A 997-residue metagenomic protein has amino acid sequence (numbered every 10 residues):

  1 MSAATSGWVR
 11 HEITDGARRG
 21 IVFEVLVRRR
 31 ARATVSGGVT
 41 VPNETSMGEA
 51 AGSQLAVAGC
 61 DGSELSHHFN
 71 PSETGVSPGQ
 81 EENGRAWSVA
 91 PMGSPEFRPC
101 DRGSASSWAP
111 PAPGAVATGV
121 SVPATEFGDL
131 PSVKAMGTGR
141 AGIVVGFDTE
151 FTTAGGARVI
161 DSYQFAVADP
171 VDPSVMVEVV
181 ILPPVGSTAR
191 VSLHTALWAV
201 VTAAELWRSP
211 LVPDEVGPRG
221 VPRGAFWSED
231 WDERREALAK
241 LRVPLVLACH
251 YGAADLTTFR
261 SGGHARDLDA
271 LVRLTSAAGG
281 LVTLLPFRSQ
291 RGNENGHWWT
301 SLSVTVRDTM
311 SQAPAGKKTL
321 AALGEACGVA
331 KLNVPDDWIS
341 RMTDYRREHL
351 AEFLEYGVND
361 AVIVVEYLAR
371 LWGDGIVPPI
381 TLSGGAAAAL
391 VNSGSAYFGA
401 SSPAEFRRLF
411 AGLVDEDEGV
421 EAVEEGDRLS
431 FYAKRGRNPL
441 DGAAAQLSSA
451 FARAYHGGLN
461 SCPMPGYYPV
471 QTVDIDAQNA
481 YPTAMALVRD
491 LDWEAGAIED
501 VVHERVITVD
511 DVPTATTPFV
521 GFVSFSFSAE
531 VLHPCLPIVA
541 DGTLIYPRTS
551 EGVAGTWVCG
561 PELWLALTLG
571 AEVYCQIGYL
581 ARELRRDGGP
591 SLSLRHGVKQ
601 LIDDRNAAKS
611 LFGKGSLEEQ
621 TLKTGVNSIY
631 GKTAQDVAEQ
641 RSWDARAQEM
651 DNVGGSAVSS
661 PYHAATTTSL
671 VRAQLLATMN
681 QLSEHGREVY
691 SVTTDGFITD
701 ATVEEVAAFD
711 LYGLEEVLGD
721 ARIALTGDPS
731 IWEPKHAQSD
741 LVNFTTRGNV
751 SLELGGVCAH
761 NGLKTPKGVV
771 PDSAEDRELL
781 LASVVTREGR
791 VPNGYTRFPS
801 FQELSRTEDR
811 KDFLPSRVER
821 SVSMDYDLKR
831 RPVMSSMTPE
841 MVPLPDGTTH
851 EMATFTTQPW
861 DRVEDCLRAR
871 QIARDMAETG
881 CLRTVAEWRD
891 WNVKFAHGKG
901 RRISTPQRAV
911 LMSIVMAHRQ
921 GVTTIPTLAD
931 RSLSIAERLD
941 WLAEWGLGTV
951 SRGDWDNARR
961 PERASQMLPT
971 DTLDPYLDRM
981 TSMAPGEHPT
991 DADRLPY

Functional and structural regions predicted by a protein language model:
S2-A33, G37-P42, G48, L55-T149: N-terminal accessory regions of nucleic-acid-interacting proteins
A124-I143, A237-K240, S448-V473, N680-E684: A short acidic-Thr-Gly-centered motif at the start of a beta-strand
T149-A157, A477-T483: Short acidic, Gly/Ser-rich segments with clustered Asp/Glu that frequently serve as metal-coordination loops in enzyme
I160-Q164, S261-A270, L487-I498, V539-G542 (+3 more regions): Short secondary-structure boundary/capping segments
V177-N333, D337, Y356-N359: Conserved DEDDh/DEDDy metal-dependent 3′-5′ exonuclease domain
L256-T257, L268, A277-T283, D308-T309 (+2 more regions): Catalytic nucleotidyl-transfer cores of nucleotide-processing enzymes
D360, D474-N479, V626, G686-A701: Catalytic palm active-site di-aspartate
W372, I376-M464, V531, Y546 (+3 more regions): C-terminal, non-catalytic extensions of nucleic-acid polymerases
